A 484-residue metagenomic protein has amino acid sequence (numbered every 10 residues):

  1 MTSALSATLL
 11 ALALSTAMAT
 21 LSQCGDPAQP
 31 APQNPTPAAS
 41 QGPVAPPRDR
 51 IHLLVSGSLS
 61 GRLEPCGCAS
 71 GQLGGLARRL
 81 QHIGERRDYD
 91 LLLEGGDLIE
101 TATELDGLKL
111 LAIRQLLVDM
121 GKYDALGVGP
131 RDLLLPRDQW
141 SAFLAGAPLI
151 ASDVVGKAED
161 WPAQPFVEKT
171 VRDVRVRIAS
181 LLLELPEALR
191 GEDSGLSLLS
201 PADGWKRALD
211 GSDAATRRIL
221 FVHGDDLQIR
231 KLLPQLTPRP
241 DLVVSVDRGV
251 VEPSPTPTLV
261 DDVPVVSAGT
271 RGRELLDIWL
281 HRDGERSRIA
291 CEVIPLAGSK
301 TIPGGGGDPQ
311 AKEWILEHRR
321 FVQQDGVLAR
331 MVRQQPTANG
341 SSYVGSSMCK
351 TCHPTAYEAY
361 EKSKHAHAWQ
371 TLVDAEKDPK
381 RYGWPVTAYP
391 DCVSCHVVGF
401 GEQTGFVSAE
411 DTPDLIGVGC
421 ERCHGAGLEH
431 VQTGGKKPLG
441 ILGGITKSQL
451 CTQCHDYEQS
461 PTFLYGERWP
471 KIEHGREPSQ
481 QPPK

Functional and structural regions predicted by a protein language model:
M1-A7: Positively charged n-region of N-terminal signal peptides that target proteins for export
A7-T20: Bacterial N-terminal signal peptides
C24-K300, K312-I315: Acidic, metal/ion-coordinating pockets
S60, R131, H223, D247-G249 (+6 more regions): Histidine-centered active-site/metal-ligand motif
K312-T446, F463-K484: Sequence context of c-type cytochrome heme-c attachment sites
Q449-T452, D456-Q459, L464: Domain-level detector of nuclease and nuclease-like folds in predominantly extracellular/periplasmic contexts
